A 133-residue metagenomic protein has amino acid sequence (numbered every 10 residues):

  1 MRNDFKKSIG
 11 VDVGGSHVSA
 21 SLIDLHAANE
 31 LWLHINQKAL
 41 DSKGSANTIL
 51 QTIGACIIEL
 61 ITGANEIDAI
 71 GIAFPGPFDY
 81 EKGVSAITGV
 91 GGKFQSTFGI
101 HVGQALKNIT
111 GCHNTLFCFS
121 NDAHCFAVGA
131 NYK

Functional and structural regions predicted by a protein language model:
R2-Q51, V84-S85: Short glycine-rich, Thr/Ser-proximal phosphate-binding strand/loop in the N-terminal lobe of ATP-dependent enzymes
K6-D12, I67-G71, C118: Short glycine-aspartate micro-motif
S16, P75-F78: Short glycine-rich anion-binding loops that position phosphate/pyrophosphate groups of nucleotides and phosphorylated
S42-A46, L50-G54, A69, F78-K133: Glycine-rich phosphate-binding loop and adjoining helix at the ATP-binding site of ATP-dependent phosphoryl-transfer
L60-E66: Glycine-rich phosphate-binding loop signature in dinucleotide/nucleotide-binding domains
